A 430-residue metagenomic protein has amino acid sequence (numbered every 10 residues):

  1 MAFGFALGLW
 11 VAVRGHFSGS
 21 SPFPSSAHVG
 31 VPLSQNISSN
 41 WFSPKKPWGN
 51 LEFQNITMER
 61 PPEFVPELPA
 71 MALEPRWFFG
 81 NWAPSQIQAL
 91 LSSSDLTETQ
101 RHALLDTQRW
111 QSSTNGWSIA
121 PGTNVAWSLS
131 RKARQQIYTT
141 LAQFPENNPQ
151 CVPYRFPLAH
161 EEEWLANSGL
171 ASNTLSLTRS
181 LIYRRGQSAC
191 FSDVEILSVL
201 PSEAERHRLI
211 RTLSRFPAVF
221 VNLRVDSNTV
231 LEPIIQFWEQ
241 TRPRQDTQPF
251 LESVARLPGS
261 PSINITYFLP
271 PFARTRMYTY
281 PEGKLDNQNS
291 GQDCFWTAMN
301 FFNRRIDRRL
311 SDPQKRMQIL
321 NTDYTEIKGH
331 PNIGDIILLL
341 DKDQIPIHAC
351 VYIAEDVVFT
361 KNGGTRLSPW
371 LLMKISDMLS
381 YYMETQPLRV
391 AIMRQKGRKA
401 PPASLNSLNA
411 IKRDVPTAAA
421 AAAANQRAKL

Functional and structural regions predicted by a protein language model:
M1-R14: Hydrophobic membrane-insertion alpha-helices, especially the h-region of bacterial N-terminal signal peptides
R14, N303, E355: Residue-level marker of positions within ordered structural domains that often coincide with functionally constrained
G19-L310: N-terminal capping segments
P22-F53, Y324-T325, I353-L430: Aromatic- and glycine-rich peptidoglycan recognition patches
A189, V199, L213, T275-I319 (+1 more regions): N-terminal non-globular leader segments, chiefly Sec-dependent signal peptides
S202-A204, L320, M373-K374: Short amphipathic alpha-helical surface micro-motifs
S311-L367: ...with weaker cross-activation on analogous glycine-rich loops/strands in unrelated enzymes
